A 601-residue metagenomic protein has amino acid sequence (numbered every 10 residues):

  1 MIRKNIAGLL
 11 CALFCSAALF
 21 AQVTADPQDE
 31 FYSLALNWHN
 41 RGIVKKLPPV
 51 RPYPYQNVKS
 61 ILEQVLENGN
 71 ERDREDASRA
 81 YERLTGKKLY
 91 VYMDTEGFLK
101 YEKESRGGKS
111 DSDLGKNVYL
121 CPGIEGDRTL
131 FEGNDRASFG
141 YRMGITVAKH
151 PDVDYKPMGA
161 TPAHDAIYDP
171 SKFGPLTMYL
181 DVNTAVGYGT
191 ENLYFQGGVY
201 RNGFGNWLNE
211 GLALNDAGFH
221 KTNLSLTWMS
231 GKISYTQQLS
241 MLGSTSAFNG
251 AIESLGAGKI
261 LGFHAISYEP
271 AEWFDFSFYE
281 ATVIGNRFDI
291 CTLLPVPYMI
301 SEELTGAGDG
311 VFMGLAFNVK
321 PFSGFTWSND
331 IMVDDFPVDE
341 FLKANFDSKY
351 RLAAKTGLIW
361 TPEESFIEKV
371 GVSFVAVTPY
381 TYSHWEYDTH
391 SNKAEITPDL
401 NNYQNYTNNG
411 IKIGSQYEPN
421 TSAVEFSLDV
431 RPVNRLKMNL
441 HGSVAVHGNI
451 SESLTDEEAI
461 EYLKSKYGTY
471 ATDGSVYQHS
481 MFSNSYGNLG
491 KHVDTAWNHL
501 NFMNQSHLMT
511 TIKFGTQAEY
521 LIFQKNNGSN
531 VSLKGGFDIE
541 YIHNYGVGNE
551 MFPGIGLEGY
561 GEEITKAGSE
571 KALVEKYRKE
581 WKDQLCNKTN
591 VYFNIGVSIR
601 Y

Functional and structural regions predicted by a protein language model:
M1-L10: Bacterial N-terminal signal peptides that target proteins for export
A17-A21: Sec/Tat signal peptide C-region and signal peptidase I cleavage site
A25-D29, R41-P49, Y53-D275, N345 (+3 more regions): Outer-membrane beta-barrel channel domains
Y90-F98, G140-T146, Q196-Y200, T236-S240 (+7 more regions): Transmembrane beta-strands of outer-membrane beta-barrel proteins
G107-S110, I167-K172, L208-L212, F248-S254 (+7 more regions): Extracellular loop and loop/strand-boundary signature of outer-membrane beta-barrel proteins
G126-D135, G189-N192, M229-S234, P270-F274 (+5 more regions): Outer-membrane beta-barrel strand-turn architecture
Y194, G203, G218-Y406, P419-N420 (+8 more regions): Signature for the C-terminal beta-barrel architecture of outer-membrane proteins
N587-Y601: Outer-membrane beta-barrel "beta-signal"
